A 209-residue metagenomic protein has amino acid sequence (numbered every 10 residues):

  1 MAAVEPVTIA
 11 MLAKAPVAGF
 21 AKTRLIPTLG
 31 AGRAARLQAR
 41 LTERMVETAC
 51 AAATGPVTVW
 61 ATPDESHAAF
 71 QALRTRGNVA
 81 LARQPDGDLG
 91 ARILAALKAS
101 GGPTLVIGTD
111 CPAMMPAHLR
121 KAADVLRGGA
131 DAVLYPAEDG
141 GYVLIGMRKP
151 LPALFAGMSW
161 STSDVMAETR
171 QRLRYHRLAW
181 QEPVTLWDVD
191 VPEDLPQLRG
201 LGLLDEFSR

Functional and structural regions predicted by a protein language model:
M1-L25: N-terminal nucleotide-binding beta1-loop-alpha1 segment
R36-G55: A short, N-terminal amphipathic alpha-helix
T58-T62: Short internal beta-strands
A69-T104, T162-V165: Short phosphate-binding loop-to-helix
I107-T109: Active-site acidic Asp-centered loop
M114-D139: Conserved donor-nucleotide/metal-binding helix-loop-beta segment in metal-dependent transferases, i.e., the alpha-helix
G128, P150-R172: Short, glycine-/small-residue-rich phosphate/pyrophosphate-handling segment
A167-R209: Conserved alpha/beta core of the MobA/IspD/sugar-nucleotide pyrophosphorylase nucleotidyltransferase superfamily
